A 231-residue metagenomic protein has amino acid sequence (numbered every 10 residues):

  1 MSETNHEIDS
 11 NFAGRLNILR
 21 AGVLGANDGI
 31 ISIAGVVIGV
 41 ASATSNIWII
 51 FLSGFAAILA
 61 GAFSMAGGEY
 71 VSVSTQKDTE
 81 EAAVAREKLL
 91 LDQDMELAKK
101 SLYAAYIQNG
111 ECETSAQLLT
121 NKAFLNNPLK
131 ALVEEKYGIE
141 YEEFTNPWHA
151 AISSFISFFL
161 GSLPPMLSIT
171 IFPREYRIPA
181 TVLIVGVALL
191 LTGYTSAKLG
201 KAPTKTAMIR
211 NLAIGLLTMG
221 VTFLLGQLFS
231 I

Functional and structural regions predicted by a protein language model:
M1-S72: Internal alpha-helical transmembrane segments
S2-G14, V73-F155: Cytosol/matrix-facing amphipathic helices and coiled-coil assembly/linker segments of eukaryotic membrane proteins
G14-G25, I47-G54, S115, P147-I152 (+2 more regions): The feature identifies polytopic integral membrane transport proteins across all domains of life
G29-A34, S154-P165: Core segments of transmembrane alpha-helices that mediate helix-helix packing or line hydrophobic substrate/ligand
I38-S53, M166-R177, L224-I231: Helix-coil boundary and interhelical linker segments in multi-pass alpha-helical membrane proteins
E175-V187: Structural signature of hydrophobic alpha-helical transmembrane segments
L191-L216: Interfacial loop-to-transmembrane junctions
